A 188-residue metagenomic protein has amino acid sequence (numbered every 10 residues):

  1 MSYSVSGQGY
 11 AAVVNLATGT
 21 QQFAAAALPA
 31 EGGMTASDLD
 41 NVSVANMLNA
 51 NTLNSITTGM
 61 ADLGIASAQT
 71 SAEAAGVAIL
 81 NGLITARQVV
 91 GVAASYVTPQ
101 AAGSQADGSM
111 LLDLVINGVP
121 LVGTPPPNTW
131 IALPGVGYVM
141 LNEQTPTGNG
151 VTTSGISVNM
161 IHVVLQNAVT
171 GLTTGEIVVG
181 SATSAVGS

Functional and structural regions predicted by a protein language model:
M1-S188: Extended, solvent-exposed, non-transmembrane regions
